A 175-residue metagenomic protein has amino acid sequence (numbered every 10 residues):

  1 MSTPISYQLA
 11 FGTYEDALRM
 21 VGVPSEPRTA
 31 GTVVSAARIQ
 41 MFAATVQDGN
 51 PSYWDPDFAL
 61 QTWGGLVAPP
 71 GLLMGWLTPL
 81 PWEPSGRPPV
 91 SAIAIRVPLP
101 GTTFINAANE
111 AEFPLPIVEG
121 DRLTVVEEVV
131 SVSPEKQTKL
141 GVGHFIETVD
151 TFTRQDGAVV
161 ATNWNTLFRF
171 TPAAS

Functional and structural regions predicted by a protein language model:
M1-M20, P24, A108-S175: HotDog/MaoC-like acyl-thioester-processing domains
S2-A108, A174-S175: Hot-dog-fold acyl-thioester-processing enzymes
